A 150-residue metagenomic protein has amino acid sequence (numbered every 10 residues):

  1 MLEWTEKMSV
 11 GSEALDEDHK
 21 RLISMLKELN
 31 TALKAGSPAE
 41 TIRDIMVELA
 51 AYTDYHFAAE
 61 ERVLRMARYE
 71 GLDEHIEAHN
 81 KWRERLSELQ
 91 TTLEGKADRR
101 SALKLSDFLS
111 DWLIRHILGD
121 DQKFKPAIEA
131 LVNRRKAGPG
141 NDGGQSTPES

Functional and structural regions predicted by a protein language model:
M1-S150: Small-residue-biased structural context
